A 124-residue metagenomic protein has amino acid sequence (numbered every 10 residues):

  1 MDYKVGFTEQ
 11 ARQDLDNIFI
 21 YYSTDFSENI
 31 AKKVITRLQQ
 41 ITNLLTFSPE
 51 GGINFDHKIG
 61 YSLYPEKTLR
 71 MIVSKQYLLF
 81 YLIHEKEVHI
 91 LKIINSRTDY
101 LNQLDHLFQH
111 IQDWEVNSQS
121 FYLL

Functional and structural regions predicted by a protein language model:
M1, K67, K86: Residue-level signal for beta-strand positions within conserved beta-sheet cores that form or flank
M1-I41, Y122-L124: Arg/Lys-rich, positively charged N-terminal/basic patches that mediate binding to nucleic acids
G6, Q39-Q40, K58, K67-R70 (+2 more regions): Localized chelating/binding microdomains that coordinate divalent metal ions or stabilize phosphate-bearing
V34-I35, E50-F55, H110-I111: Juxtamembrane/interface motifs at transmembrane-helix termini
N43-V73: A short, surface-exposed loop/turn module that caps and links secondary-structure elements
V73-L78, L82-L124: Enriched for short, Lys/Arg-rich terminal
